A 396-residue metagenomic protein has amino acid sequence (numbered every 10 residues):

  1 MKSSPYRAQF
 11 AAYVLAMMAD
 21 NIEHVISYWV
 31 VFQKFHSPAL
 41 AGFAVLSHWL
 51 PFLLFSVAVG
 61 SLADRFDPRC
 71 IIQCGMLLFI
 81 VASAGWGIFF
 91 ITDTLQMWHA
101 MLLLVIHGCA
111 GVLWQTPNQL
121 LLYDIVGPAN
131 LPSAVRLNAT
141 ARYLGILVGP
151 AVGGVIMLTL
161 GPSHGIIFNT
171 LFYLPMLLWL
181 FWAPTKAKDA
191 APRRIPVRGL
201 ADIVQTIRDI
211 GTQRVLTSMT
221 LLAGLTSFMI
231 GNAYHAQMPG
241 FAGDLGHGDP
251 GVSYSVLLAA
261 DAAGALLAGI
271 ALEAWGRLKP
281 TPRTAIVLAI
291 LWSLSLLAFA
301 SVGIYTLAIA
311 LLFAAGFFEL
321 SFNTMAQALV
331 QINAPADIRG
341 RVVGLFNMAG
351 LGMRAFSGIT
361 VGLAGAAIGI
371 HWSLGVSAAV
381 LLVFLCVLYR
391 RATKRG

Functional and structural regions predicted by a protein language model:
M1-Y6, K186-L221: Juxtamembrane intracellular "pre-TM" segments in multi-pass secondary transporters
Y6-Q9, V25, L40-A44, I71-I72 (+7 more regions): Alpha-helical transmembrane segments and their helix-entry boundary regions
A8-H24, V45-S61, D67-F79, H99-L158 (+4 more regions): Substrate-agnostic recognition of the 12-TM MFS/MFS-like secondary transporter fold
V14, I22-V25, L160-I167, R208-G269 (+1 more regions): A single, central transmembrane helix in multi-pass transporters
E23, F32, G85-F90, H107 (+4 more regions): MFS-fold secondary transporters
E23-I26, V30, F35-G42, R136 (+2 more regions): Small-residue hotspots at the loop-to-helix junctions and early N-terminal turns of transmembrane alpha-helices
L54-A58, R65, R69-V81, G85 (+4 more regions): C-terminal transmembrane bundle of multi-pass solute transporters/carriers
M97-L104, G108, S133-D189, V252 (+4 more regions): Hydrophobic alpha-helical transmembrane segments
